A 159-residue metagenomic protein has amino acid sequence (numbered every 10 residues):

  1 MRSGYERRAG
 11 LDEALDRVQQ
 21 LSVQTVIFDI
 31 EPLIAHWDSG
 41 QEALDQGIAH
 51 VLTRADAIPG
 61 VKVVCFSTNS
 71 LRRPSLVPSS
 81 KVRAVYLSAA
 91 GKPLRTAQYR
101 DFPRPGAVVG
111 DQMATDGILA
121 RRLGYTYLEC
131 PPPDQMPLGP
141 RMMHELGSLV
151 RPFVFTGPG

Functional and structural regions predicted by a protein language model:
M1-Q24, I34-V108, Q112-G159: Asp-based, Mg2+/Mn2+-dependent phosphohydrolase catalytic module
D29: Active-site residues of response regulator receiver
